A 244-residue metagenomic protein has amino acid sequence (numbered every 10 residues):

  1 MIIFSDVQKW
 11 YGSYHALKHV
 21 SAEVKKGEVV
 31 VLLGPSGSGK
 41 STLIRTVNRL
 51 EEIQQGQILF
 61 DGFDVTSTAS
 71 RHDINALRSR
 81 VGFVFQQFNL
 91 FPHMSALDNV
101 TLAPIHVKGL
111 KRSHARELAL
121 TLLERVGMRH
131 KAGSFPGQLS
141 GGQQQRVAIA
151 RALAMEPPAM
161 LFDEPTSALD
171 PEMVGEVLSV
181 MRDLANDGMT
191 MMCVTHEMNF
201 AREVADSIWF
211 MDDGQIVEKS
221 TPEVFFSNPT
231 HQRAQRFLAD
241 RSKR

Functional and structural regions predicted by a protein language model:
M1-P222: ABC family nucleotide-binding domain
K219, E223-R244: C-terminal boundary and immediately downstream tail of ABC-type ATPase nucleotide-binding domains
